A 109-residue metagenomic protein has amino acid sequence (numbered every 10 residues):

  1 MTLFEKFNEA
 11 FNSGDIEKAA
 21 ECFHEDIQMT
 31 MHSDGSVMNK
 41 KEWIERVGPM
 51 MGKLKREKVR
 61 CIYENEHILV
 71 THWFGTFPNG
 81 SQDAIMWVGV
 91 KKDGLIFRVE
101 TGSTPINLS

Functional and structural regions predicted by a protein language model:
E5-E9: Amphipathic alpha-helical repeat scaffolds
S13-Q28: Short, well-ordered alpha-helical segments enriched in acidic and aromatic residues
D15, K41, E66: Solvent-exposed, flexible loop/coil residues
E17, M38, F97: Short, flexible micro-motifs
T30, I44-S109: A beta-strand edge to alpha-helix "cap/lid" segment located at domain peripheries
S36-E42: Short beta-edge strand/loop motif at the mouth of beta-sheet-based domains
